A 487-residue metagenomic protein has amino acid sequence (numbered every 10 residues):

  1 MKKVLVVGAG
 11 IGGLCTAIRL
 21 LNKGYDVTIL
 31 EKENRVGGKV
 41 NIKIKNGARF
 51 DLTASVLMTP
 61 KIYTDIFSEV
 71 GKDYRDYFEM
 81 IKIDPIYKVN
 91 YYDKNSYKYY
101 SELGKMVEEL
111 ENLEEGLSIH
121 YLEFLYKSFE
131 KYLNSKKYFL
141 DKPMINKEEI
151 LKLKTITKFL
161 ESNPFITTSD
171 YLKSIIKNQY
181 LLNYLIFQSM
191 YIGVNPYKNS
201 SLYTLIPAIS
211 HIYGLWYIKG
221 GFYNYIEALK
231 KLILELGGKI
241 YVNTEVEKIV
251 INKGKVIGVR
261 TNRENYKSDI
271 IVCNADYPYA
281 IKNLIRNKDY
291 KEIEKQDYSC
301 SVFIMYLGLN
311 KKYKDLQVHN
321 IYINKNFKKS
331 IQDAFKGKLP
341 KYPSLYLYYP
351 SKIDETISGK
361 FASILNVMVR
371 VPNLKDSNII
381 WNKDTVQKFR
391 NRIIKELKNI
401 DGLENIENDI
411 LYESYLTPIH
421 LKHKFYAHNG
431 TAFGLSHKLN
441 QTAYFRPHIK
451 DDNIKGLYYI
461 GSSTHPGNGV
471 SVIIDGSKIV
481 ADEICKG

Functional and structural regions predicted by a protein language model:
K2-E130: N-terminal glycine-rich phosphate/pyrophosphate-binding loop and immediately adjacent elements
Y92-N199: Rossmann-like flavin
F159-T168, S210-K231, W381-F389: Short beta-strand to alpha-helix junction loop
N178-I192, Y342, Y346, E404-P466: A glycine-rich dinucleotide-binding beta-alpha-beta segment and adjacent secondary-structure elements that constitute
L205-V256: Helical element adjacent to the flavin cofactor pocket in flavoenzyme catalytic cores
E247-G359: Mid-domain catalytic core of redox enzymes that form a hydrophobic substrate pocket/lid adjacent to a catalytic redox
K312-P418: C-terminal segments that line or cap access tunnels to active or ligand-binding sites in enzymes and enzyme-associated
S462-I484: A conserved FAD-binding loop/helix module that cradles the flavin
